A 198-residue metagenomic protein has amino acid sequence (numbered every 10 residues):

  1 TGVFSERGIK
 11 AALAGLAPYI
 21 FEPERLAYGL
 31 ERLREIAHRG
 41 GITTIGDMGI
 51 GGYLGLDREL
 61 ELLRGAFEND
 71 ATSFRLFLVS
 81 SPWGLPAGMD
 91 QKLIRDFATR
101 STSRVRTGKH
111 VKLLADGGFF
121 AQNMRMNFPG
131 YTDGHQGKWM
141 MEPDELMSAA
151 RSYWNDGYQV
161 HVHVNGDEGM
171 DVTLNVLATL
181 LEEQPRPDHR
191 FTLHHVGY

Functional and structural regions predicted by a protein language model:
T1-L78, T102-W154: Catalytic pocket of metal/acid-base enzymes, prominently hydrolases
I50-Y53, S80-G84, G166-E168, G197-Y198: Active-site-proximal loop/turn and secondary-structure-junction residues that shape catalytic pockets, frequently
D57-L60, M170-A178: Histidine/acidic-residue-rich catalytic or RNA/ligand-binding cores of hydrolases and nuclease-related proteins
L63-R64, I94-R95, A178-L181: Short, hinge-like loop/turn segments at secondary-structure boundaries
E68-V111, R190-G197: Phosphate/diphosphate-binding loops
G117, H163, L193: Conserved hydrophobic/aromatic pocket- or pore-lining residues that grip, position, or stack substrates in active sites
S152, N175-E183: Conserved helix-loop functional segments at active or binding sites
Y158-E168: Short acidic/histidine-rich active-site segments
